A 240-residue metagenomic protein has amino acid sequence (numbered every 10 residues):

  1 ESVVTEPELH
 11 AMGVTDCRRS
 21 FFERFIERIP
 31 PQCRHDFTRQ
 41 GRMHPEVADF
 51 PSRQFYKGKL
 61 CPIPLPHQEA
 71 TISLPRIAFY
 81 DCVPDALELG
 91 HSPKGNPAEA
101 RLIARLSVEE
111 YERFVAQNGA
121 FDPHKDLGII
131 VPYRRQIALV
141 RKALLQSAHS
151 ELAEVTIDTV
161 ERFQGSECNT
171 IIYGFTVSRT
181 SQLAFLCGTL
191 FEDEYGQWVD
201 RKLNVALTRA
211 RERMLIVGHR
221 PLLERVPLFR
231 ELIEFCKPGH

Functional and structural regions predicted by a protein language model:
E1-H240: Conserved helicase motor core of SF1/SF2 NTP-dependent helicases
